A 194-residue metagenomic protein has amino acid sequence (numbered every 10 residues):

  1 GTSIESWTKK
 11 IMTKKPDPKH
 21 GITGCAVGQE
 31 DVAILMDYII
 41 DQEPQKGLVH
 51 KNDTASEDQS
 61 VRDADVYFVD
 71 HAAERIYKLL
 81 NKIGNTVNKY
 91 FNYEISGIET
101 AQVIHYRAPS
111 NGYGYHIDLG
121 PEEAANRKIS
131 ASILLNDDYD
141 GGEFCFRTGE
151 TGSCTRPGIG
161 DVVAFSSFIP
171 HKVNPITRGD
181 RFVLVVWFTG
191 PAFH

Functional and structural regions predicted by a protein language model:
S3-E94: Non-heme Fe(II)/2-oxoglutarate
E74-H194: Catalytic core of non-heme Fe(II) oxygenases with the double-stranded beta-helix
